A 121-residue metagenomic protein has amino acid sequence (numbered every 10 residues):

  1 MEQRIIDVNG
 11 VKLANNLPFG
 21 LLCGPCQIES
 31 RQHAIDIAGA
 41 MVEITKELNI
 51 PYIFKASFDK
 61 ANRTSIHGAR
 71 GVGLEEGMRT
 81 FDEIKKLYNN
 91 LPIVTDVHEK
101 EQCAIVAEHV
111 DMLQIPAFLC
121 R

Functional and structural regions predicted by a protein language model:
M1-L21: N-terminal amphipathic alpha-helix/helix-capping segment at the start of soluble metabolic enzymes
E2, G20, V42-K46, S57-D59: N-terminal capping/lid subdomain adjacent to the active-site entrance of alpha/beta enzymes
I6-N9, A34-N49: Short amphipathic alpha-helices and their capping/turn segments at secondary-structure boundaries
G20-G24, Y52-A56, I93-T95, L113-I115: Hydrophobic faces of well-ordered beta-strands that scaffold small-molecule active sites in alpha/beta enzyme cores
P25-A34, Y52-L74: Glycine-rich, proline-tolerant flexible connector loops at the mouths of alpha/beta enzymes
A34-A40, V97-I105: Short, acidic/polar
A40-L48, H67-I93, A107-E108: Alpha-helix-loop-beta-strand connector modules within alpha/beta enzyme cores
V72-G73, Y88-Q102, D111-R121: Catalytic beta/alpha-barrel core
